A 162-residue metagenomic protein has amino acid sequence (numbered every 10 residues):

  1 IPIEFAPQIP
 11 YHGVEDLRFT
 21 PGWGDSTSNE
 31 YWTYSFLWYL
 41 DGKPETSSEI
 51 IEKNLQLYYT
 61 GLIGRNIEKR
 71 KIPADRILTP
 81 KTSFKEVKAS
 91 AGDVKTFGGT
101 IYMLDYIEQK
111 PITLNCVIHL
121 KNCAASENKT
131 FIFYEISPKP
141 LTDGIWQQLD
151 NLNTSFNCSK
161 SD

Functional and structural regions predicted by a protein language model:
I1, F19, Y58, C116-I118 (+1 more regions): Generic structural hydrophobic/aromatic packing signal, biased to beta-strands
I1-E15: Proline-anchored loop/turn motifs at beta-strand termini and strand-loop-strand connectors
P7, P21, W38-L40, Y134-E135: Hydrophobic side chains in beta-strands
Y11-T27: A structural "domain/chain start" motif
H12, E30, K110-I112: Short glycine/proline-enriched turns and hinge-like loops at secondary-structure junctions
G22-Y106: Conserved polar/disulfide-associated segments of primarily extracytoplasmic proteins
S90-D162: Short, well-structured beta-strand
